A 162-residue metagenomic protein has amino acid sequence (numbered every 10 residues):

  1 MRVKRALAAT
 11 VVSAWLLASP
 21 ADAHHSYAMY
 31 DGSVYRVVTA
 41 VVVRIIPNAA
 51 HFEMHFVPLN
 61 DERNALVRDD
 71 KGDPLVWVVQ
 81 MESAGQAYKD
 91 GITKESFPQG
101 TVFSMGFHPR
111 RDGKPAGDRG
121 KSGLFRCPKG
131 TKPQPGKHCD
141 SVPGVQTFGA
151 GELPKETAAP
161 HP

Functional and structural regions predicted by a protein language model:
A8-S19: Bacterial N-terminal signal peptides
D22-R36: Short boundary/loop segments of OB/S1/cold-shock single-stranded nucleic-acid-binding domains
A40-V42, V102: Conserved hydrophobic positions within beta-strands
N48-D61: Short aromatic-glycine-enriched beta-strand elements
V79-K89: Short, structured beta-strand/loop micro-motifs enriched in basic residues and often containing a Trp
K89-M105: Short nucleic-acid-contacting surface segments enriched for D/E, G, S/T with interspersed K/R
R110-G149: OB-fold/S1-family single-stranded nucleic acid-binding modules
P143-P162: Glycine- and charge-enriched low-complexity intrinsically disordered segments
